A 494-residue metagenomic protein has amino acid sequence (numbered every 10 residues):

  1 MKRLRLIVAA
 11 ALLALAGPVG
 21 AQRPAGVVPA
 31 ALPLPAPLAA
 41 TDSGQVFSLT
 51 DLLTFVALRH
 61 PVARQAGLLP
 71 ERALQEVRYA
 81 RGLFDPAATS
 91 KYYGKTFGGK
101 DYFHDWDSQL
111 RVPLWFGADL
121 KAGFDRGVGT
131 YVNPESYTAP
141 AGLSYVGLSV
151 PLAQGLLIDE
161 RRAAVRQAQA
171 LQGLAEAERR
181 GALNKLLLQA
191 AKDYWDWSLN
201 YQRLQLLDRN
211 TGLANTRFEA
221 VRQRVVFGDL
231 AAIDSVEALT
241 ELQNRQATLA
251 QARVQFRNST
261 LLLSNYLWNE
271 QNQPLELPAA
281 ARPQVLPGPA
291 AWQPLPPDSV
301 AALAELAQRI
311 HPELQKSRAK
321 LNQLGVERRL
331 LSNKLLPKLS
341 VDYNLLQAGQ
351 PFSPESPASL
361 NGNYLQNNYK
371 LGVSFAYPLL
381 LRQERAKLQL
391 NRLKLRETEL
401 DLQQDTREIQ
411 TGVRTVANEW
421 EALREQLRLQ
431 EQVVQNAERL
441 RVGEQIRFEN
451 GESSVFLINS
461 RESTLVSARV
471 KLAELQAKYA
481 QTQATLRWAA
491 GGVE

Functional and structural regions predicted by a protein language model:
M1-V8: Bacterial N-terminal signal peptides that target proteins for export
A21-F103, L148, L152-A163, Q167-Q169 (+12 more regions): Bacterial Sec-pathway N-terminal export signals of envelope proteins
R23, E176-L303, E419, L423 (+3 more regions): Periplasmic alpha-helical coiled-coil/stalk elements that build and connect Gram-negative outer-membrane
L34-G44, K91-V150, A281-P296, R328-N333 (+1 more regions): Small/polar, glycine/serine/threonine/aspartate-rich low-complexity segments that form flexible
R64-L68, R81, W115-A141, A153-E178 (+8 more regions): Sec/SRP-type N-terminal targeting helices
V225-A232, F448-E452, A489: A short glycine-centered flexible hinge/capping loop motif at secondary-structure junctions
